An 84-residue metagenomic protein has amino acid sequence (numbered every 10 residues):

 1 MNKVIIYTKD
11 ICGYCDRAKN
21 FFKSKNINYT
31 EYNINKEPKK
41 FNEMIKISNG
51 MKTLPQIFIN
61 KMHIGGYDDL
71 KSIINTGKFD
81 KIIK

Functional and structural regions predicted by a protein language model:
M1-T30: Local sequence-structure signature of Cys/Sec-based thiol-disulfide redox active-site neighborhoods
G13, K36-K39, K52, G65: Short alpha-helical
Y29-F41: Thiol-based oxidoreductase modules, predominantly thioredoxin-like and allied folds used for disulfide exchange
N49-F58, D68: Structural micro-motif
I59-K84: Non-catalytic, surface beta->alpha helical segment in thiol-disulfide oxidoreductase systems
